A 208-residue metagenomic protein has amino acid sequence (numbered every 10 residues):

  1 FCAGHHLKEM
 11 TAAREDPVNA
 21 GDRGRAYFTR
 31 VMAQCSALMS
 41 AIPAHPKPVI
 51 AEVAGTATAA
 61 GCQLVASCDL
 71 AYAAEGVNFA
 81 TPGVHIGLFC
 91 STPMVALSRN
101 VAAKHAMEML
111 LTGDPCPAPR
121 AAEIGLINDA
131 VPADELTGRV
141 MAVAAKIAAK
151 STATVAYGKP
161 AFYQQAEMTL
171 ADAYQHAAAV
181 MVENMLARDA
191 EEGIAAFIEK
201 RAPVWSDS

Functional and structural regions predicted by a protein language model:
F1-A37, A57, T169: Glycine- (often His-adjacent) and acidic-residue-rich active-site loop that binds/positions the CoA thioester
A3, A12, L111-T112, E123 (+2 more regions): Phosphate-coordinating loops and pocket residues in cytosolic domains that bind phosphorylated ligands
F28, M32-M39, A144, F162 (+2 more regions): Hydrophobic alpha-helical core bundles mediating ligand binding, dimerization, or RNAP-core interactions
S40-A153, A187, E191-A195, R201: Crotonase-fold acyl-CoA enzyme core
M109-L110, A161-Q164, V180-M185: Helix-loop "lid/cap" segments that line or gate small-molecule binding pockets
A166, A202-S208: Short C-terminal tail/terminal secondary-structure segment of NAD(P)H-dependent dehydrogenase/reductase domains
M168-Y174: Short beta-strand->loop
